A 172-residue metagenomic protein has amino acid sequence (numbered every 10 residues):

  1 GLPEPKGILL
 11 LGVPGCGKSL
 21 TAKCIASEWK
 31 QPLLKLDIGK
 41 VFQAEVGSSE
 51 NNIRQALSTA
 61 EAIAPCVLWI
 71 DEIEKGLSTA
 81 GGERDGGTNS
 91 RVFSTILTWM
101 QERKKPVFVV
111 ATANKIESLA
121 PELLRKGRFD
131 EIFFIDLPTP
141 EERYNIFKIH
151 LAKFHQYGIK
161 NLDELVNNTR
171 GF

Functional and structural regions predicted by a protein language model:
G1-N167: Walker A/P-loop NTP-binding motif of AAA+ ATPase domains
R170: A glycine-rich beta-turn/hairpin centered on an aromatic-Pro dipeptide
